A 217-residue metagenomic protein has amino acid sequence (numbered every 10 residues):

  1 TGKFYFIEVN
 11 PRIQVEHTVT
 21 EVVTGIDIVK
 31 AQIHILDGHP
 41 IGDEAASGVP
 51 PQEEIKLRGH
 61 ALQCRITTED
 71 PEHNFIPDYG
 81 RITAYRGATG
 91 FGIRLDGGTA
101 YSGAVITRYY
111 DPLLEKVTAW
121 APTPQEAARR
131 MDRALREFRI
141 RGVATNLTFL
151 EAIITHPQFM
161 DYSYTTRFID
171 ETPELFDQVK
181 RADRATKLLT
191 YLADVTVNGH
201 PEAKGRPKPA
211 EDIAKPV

Functional and structural regions predicted by a protein language model:
T1-Q14: Conserved metal-phosphate-binding beta-hairpin within the catalytic cores of diverse ATP-dependent phosphoryl-transfer
Q14, T18-V217: Catalytic cores of soluble metabolic enzymes centered on carboxylation/carboxyl-transfer
